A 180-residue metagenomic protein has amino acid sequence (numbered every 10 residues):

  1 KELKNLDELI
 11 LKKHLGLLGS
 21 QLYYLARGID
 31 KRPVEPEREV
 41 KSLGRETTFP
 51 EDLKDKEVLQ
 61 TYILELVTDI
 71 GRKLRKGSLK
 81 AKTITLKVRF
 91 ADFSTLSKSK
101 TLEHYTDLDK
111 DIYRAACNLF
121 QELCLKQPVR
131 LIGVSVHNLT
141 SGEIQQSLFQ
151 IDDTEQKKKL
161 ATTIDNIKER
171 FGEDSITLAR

Functional and structural regions predicted by a protein language model:
K1-P128: DNA-contacting surface of Y-family translesion DNA polymerases
H104-R180: Acidic, metal-coordinating catalytic segment for phosphate/diphosphate chemistry, firing primarily on the Nudix
